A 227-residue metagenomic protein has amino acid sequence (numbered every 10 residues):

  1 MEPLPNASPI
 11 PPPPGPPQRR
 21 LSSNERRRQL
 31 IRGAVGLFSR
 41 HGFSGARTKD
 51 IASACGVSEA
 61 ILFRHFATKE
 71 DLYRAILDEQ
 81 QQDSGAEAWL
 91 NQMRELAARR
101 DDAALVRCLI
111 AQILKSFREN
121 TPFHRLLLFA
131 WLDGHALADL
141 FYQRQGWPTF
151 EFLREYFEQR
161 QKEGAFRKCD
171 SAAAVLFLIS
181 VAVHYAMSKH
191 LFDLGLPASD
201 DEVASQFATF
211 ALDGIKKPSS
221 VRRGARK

Functional and structural regions predicted by a protein language model:
M1-E25, W89-L96, S219-K227: N-terminal intrinsically disordered/low-complexity leader segments
R26-V35, I51, I76-Q80, S84 (+1 more regions): Generic hydrophobic, amphipathic alpha-helix propensity
Q29, L37-D71, A75: Helix-turn-helix
L30-F38, I113, A211: Short hydrophobic clusters on alpha-helical segments that form packing/core surfaces in small helical domains
D78-D102, A186-P197: Short, flexible, glycine-rich and Lys/Arg-enriched loop motifs at helix boundaries that contact anionic partners
A88, Q92, F117-L137, Y185-L191: Amphipathic alpha-helical segments used for helix-helix packing
A88-E119, V175-L178: Hydrophobic alpha-helical connector segments
F129, D139, Q143, W147 (+2 more regions): Hydrophobic/aromatic-rich alpha-helical bundle segments in the mid-to-C-terminal region
